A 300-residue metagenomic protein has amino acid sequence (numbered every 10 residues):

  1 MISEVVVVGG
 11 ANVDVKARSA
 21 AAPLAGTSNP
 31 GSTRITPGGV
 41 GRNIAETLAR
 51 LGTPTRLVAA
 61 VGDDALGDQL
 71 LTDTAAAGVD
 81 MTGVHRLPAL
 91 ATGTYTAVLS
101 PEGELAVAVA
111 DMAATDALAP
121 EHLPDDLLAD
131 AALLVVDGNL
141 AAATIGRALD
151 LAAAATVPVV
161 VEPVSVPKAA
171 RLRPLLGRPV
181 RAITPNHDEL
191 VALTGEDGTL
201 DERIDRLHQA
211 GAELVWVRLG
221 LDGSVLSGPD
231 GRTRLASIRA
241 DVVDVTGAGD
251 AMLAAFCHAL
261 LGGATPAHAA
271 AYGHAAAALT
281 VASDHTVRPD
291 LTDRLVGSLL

Functional and structural regions predicted by a protein language model:
M1-A60, A65-A76, V242: Glycine-rich phosphate/adenosyl-contacting loop at the front of the ribokinase-like
E4-V6, A132-L133, A182, L214: Structural motif
A21-P30, N186, R234-A236, R294: Short glycine/proline- and charge-enriched loop/turn segments that cap or connect secondary-structure elements
R50, A210-L221, A236-L300: Conserved post-catalytic alpha-helical subdomain immediately downstream of the catalytic base and nucleotide-binding
D73-A89: A glycine-rich helix N-cap at a beta->alpha junction
R86-L87, A97-L133, G138: Conserved phosphate-binding/catalytic loop of the ribokinase/pfkB sugar-kinase fold
G146-T233, D241: Conserved phosphate/ATP/ADP-binding segment of small-molecule kinases
